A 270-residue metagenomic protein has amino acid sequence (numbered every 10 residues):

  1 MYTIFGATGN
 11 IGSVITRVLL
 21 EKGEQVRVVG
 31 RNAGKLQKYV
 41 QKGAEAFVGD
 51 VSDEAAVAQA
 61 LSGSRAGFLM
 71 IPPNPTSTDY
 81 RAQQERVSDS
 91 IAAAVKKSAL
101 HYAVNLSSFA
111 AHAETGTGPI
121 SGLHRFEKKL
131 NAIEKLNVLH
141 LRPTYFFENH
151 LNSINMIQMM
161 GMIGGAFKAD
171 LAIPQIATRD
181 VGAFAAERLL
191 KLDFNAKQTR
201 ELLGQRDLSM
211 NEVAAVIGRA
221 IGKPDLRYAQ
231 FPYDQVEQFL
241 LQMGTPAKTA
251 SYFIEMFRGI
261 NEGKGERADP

Functional and structural regions predicted by a protein language model:
Y2-R27, R31-K38, S52-A55, S62 (+5 more regions): Oxidoreductase cofactor-interface core, primarily capturing Rossmann-like NAD(P)-dependent enzymes
G43-E45, V138: Short, conserved active-site loop motifs that form the nucleotide-linked donor/cofactor pocket
G49: Cofactor-binding loops of NAD(P)H-dependent oxidoreductases, dominated by short-chain dehydrogenase/reductases
L69-I71: Helix-rich catalytic cores of soluble enzyme domains
R81-V87: Glycine-rich anion/phosphate-binding loops
D234-P270: A hydrophobic C-terminal alpha-helical subdomain
